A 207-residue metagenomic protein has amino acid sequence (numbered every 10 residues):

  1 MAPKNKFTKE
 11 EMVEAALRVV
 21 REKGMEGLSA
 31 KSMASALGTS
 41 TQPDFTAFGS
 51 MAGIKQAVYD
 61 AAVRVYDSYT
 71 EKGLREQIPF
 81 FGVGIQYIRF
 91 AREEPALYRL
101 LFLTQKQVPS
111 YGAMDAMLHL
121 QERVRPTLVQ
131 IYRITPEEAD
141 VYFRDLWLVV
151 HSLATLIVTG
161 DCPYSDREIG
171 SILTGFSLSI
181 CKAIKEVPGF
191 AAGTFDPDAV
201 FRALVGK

Functional and structural regions predicted by a protein language model:
E11, A15, V19-G53, A57: Helix-turn-helix
V20, A52-A62, T70, L101 (+1 more regions): Alpha-helical DNA-contacting segments of helix-turn-helix folds
S29, R99-F102, S110, T159 (+2 more regions): Short, hydrophobic secondary-structure boundary micro-motifs
Q56, D60-V83, L120-I131: Amphipathic alpha-helical linker/stalk segments
F81-L103, S110-M117, W147-A154: Helical hydrophobic small-molecule/effector-binding pocket
V108-R133, D140-D145, H151, T155 (+1 more regions): Amphipathic alpha-helical packing segments from all-alpha helical-bundle domains
P126-Q130, P163-K207: C-terminal peripheral helix-coil segments that are non-catalytic and often amphipathic
